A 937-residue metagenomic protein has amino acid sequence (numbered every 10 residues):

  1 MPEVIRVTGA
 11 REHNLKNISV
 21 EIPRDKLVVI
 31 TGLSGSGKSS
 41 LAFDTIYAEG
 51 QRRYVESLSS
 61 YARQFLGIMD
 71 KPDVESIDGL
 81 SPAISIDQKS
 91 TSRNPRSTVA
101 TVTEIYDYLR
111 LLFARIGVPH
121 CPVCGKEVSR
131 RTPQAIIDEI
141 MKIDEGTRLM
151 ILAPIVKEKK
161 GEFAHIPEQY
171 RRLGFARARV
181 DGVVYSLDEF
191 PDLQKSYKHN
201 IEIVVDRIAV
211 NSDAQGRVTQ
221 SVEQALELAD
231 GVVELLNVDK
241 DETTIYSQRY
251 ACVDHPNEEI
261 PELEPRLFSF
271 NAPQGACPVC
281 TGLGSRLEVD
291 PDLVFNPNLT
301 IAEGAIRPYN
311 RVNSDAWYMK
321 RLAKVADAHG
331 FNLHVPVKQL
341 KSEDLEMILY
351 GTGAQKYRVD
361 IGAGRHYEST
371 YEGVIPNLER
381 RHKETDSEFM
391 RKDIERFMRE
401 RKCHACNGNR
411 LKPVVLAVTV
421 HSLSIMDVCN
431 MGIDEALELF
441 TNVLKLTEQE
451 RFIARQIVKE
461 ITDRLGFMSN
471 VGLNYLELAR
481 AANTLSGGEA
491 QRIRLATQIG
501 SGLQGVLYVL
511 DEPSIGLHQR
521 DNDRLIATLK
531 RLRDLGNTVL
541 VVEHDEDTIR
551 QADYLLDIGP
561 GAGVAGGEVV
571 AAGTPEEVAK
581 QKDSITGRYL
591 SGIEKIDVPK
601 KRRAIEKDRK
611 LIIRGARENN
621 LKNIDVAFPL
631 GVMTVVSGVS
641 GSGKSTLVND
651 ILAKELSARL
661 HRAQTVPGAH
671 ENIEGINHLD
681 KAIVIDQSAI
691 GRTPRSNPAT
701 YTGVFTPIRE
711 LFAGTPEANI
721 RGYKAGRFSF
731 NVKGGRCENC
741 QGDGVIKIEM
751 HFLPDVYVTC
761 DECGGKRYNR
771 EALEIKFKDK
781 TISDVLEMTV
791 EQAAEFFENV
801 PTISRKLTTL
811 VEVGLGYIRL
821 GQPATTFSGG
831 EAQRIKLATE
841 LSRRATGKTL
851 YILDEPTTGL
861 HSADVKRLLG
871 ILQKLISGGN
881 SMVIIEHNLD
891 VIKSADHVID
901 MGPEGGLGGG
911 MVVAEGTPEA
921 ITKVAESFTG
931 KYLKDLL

Functional and structural regions predicted by a protein language model:
M1-L937: Conserved phosphate-binding elements of NTP-dependent enzyme cores
